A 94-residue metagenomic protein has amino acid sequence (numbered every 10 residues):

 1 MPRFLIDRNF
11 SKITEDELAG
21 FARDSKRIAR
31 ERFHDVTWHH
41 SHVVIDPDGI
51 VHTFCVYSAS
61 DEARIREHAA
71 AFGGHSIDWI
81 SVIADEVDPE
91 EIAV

Functional and structural regions predicted by a protein language model:
M1-H39, V44-P47, E62-E67, D85-V94: Short S/T/G/P-rich N-terminal loop/turn motif that feeds into the first structured element of a domain
N9, F54-S58: Short hydrophobic/aromatic beta-strand micro-patches that form the beta-sheet surface supporting nucleotide- or nucleic
R23-R27, Y57-S60, G74-I77: Short, low-complexity, polar/charged sequence segments that are solvent-exposed and flexible
D48-F54: The conserved glycine-aromatic submotif of the RRM
G74-V87: Conserved short beta-strand edge segments in small beta-sheet-based binding/regulatory domains
